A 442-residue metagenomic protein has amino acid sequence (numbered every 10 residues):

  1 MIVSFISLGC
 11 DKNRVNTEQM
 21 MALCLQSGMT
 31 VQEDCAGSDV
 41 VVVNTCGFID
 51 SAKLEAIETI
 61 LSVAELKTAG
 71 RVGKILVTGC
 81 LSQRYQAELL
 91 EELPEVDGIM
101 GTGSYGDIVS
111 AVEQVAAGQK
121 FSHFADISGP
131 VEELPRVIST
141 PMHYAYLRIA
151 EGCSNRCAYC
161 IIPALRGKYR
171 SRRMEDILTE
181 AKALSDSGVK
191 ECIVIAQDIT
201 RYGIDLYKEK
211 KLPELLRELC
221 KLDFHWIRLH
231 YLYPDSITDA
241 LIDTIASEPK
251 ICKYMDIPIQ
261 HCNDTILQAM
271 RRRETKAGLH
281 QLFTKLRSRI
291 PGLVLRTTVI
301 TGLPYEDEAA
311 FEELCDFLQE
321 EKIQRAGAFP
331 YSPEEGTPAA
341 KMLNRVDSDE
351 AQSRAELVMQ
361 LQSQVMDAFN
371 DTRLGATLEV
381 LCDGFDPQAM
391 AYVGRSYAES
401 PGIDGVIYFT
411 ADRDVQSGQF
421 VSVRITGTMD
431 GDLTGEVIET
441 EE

Functional and structural regions predicted by a protein language model:
M1-Y202, A240, M255, A277-S288 (+3 more regions): Proteins enriched for Cys/Gly/acidic motifs involved in redox and nucleic-acid/cofactor modification
I6, I195-Q197, H230-L232, P258-Q260 (+6 more regions): Generic beta-strand/beta-sheet core signal
G47-F48, R166-G167, L206-E209, Q268-E274 (+1 more regions): Short glycine-enriched, charge-decorated loop/helix-capping segments at active-site entrances that position
I75-G79, R84, D186-A309, Q319-E320: Conserved SAM/AdoMet-binding glycine-rich loop
E91-D107, P213-F224, S247-Y254, E313-R325 (+2 more regions): Structural recognition of alpha->loop->beta junctions
V137-I138, D243-S247, I259, N370-T372 (+2 more regions): Replace "in large, NTP-powered and nucleic-acid-processing enzymes" with "in large, NTP-powered factors and other
C157, I177, V194, L229 (+7 more regions): Conserved, mostly hydrophobic/aromatic
K341-E442: Terminal RNA-binding accessory module
